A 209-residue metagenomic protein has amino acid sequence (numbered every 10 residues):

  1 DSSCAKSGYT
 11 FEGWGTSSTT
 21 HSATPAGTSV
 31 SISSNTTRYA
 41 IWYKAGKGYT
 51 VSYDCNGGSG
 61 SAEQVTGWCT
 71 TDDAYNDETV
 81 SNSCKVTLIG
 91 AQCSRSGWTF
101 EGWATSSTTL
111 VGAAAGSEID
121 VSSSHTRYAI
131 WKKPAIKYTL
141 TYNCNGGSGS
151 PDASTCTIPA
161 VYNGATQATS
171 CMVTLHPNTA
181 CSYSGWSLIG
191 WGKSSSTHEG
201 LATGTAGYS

Functional and structural regions predicted by a protein language model:
D1-S209: Secondary-structure capping and domain/repeat boundary segments
